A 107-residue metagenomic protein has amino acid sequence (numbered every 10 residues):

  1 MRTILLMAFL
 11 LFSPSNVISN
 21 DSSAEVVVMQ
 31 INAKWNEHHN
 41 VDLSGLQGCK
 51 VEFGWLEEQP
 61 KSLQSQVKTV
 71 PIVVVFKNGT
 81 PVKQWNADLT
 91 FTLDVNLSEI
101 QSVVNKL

Functional and structural regions predicted by a protein language model:
I4-S13: Sec-dependent N-terminal signal peptides
V17-G54: Local sequence-structure signature of Cys/Sec-based thiol-disulfide redox active-site neighborhoods
N20-D21, S62-S65: Structural motif
W55, T69, L89-L93: Flexible, solvent-exposed short loops/turns enriched in glycine
L56-K61: N-terminal post-signal-peptidase region of extra-cytosolic proteins
S65-K77: Structural micro-motif
V75-L107: Non-catalytic, surface beta->alpha helical segment in thiol-disulfide oxidoreductase systems
